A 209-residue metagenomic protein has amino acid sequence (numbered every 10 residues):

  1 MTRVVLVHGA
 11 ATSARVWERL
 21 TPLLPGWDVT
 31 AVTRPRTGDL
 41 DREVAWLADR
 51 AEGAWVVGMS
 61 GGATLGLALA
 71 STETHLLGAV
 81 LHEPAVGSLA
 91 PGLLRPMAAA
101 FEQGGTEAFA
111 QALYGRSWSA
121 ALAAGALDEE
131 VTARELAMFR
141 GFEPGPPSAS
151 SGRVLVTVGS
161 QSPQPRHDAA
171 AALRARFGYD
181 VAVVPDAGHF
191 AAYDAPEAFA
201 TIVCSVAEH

Functional and structural regions predicted by a protein language model:
M1-L40: Conserved HGGG/HGGXW glycine-rich cap/lid loop of the alpha/beta-hydrolase fold
V5-G9, M59, V158: The conserved beta1-alpha1 loop
G38-W55: Conserved acidic catalytic loop of the alpha/beta-hydrolase fold
V44, G125-A192, P196-E197: Conserved serine/cysteine hydrolase catalytic core
V56-G58, H82: Short beta-strand immediately N-terminal to the catalytic nucleophile in serine-hydrolase-like folds
G58-G62, G66: Gly/Ala-rich beta-loop-alpha elbow adjacent to hydrolase catalytic centers
S71-G104: Flexible "cap/lid" loop of the alpha/beta hydrolase fold
